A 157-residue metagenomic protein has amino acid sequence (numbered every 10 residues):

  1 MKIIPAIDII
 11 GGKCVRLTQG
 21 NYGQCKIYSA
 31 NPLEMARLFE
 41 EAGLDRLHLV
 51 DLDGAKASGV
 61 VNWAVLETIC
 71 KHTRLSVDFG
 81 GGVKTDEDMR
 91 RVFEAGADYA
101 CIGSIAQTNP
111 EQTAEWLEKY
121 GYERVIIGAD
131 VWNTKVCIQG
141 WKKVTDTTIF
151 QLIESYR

Functional and structural regions predicted by a protein language model:
K2-A6, R46, R74-D78, D98-C101 (+2 more regions): Structural preference for beta-strand elements that scaffold enzyme active sites
D8, F39, L47, V92 (+2 more regions): Conserved, mostly hydrophobic/aromatic
V15, Q19-G23, F93, A97-R157: Conserved anion-binding
Y28-E40, K84-R90, V144-Y156: Short, acidic/polar
M35-V50, A95: Catalytic domains of carbohydrate-active enzymes, especially glycoside hydrolases
R46-N62, S104: Glycine-rich, proline-tolerant flexible connector loops at the mouths of alpha/beta enzymes
A57-D78, A114-D130: Alpha-helix-loop-beta-strand connector modules within alpha/beta enzyme cores
H72-T73, V77-Y99: Catalytic cores of alpha/beta
